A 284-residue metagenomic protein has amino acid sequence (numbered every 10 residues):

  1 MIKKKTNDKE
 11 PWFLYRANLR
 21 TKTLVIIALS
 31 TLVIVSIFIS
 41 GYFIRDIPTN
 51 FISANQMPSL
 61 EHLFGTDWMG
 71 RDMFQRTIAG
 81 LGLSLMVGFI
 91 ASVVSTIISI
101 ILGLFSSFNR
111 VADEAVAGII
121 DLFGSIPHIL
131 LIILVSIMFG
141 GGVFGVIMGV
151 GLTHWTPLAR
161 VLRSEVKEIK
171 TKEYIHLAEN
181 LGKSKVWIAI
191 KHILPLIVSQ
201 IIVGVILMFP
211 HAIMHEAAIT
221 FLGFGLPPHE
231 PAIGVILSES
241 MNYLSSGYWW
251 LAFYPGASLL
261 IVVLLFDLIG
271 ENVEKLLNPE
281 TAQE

Functional and structural regions predicted by a protein language model:
M1-T31, L268-E284: Transmembrane alpha-helical segments of polytopic membrane transport and secretion proteins
S40-G41, S84-D121, I133: Transmembrane-helix boundary motif in ABC transporter permease subunits
L63, D67, M73, S107-F108 (+2 more regions): Generic hydrophobic transmembrane alpha-helix motif, especially the helices
R71-M86, V111-D113, A117, K170-T171 (+1 more regions): Amphipathic cytosolic juxtamembrane alpha-helices at the membrane-cytosol interface of multi-pass membrane transporters
S92, I100, I137, G141-K191 (+1 more regions): Membrane-cytosol interface at the C-terminal ends of specific transmembrane alpha-helices in multi-pass membrane
I133, G142, V146-I147, G151 (+1 more regions): Non-cytoplasmic
I137-M138, V166, M214-Y254, S258: Glycine-rich helix-loop "coupling/hinge" segments at transmembrane-helix boundaries in multipass transporters
L152-T153, S199, I206-L207, Y248-E284: C-terminal transmembrane helix and the adjacent membrane-cytosol boundary/short C-terminal tail of inner/organellar
